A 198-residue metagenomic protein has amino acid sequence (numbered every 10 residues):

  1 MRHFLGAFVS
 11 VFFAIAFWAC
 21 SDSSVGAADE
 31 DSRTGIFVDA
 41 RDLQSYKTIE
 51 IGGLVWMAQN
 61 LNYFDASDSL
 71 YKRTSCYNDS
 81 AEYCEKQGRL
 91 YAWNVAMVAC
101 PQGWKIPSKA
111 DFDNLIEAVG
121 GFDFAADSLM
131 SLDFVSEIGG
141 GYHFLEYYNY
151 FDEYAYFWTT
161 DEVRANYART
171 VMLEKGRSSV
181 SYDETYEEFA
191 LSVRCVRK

Functional and structural regions predicted by a protein language model:
M1-F4: Positively charged n-region of N-terminal signal peptides that target proteins for export
G6-V11: Sec-dependent N-terminal signal peptides
F17-A19: C-terminal motif of bacterial Sec signal peptides marking the signal peptidase cleavage site
D22-K198: Conserved positions within compact, well-structured domain cores
